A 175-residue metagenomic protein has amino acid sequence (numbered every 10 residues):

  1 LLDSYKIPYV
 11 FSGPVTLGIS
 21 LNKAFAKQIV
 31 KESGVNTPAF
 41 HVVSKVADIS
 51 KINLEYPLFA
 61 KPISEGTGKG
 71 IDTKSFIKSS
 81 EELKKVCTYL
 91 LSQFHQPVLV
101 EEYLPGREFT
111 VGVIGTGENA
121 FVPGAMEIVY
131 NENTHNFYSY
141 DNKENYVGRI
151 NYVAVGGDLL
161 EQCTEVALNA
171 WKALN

Functional and structural regions predicted by a protein language model:
L1-L21, N36-A39: A short, GP-enriched loop/loop-strand-helix hinge that lies immediately N-terminal to, or at the N-terminal rim
L1-S4, N136-E144: Short, flexible, mixed-charge acidic loops at enzyme active sites
L2, E102, V111-V113, W171-N175: Conserved metal-phosphate-binding beta-hairpin within the catalytic cores of diverse ATP-dependent phosphoryl-transfer
Y5-I7, T37-P38, L54-Y56, E118-A120: Short coil/turn connectors at secondary-structure junctions
G18-E101, P105-R107: Active-site nucleotide/adenylate-binding loops and adjacent lid/helix of ATP-dependent enzymes
F59, V86-C87, E101, E108-Y140: Beta-strand scaffold of nucleotide-dependent catalytic cores
Y89-P97, D141-N175: A long amphipathic alpha-helix within ATP-dependent nucleotide-binding catalytic cores
